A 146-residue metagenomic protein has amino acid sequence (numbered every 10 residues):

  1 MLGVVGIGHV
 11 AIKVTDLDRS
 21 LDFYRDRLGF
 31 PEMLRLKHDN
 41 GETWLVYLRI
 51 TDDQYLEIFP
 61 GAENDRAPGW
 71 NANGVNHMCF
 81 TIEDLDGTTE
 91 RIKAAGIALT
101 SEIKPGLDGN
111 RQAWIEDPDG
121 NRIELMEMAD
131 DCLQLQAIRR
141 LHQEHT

Functional and structural regions predicted by a protein language model:
M1-I7, P31-C79, E90-E116, A129-T146: Vicinal oxygen chelate
S20-R25, I92, G120: Conserved active-site tyrosine of GNAT-family acetyltransferases
R122-L125: Short glycine-/small-residue motifs
